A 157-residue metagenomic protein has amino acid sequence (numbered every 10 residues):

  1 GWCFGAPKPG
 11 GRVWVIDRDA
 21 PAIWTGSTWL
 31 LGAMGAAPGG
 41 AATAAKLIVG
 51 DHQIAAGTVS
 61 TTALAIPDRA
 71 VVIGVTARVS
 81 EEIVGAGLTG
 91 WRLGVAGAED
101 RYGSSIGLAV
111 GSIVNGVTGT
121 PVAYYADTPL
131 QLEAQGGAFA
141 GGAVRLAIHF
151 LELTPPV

Functional and structural regions predicted by a protein language model:
G1-W24: Short hydrophobic/aromatic-rich beta-strand motifs
W2-P7, A63, P67-R69, P121-V122: Short, surface-exposed secondary-structure edge patches
R18-A20, S27-T28, V79-G85, A98 (+1 more regions): Acidic glycine-/aspartate-rich tracts in secreted/extracellular proteins
D19-T58, P155-V157: Glycine-rich, low-complexity segments
A41-A42, G137-V157: C-terminal interaction-tip segments
T58-V95, R145-L151: Beta-rich globular "head" domains
E82-A123: Terminal beta-strand-rich extracellular "head" domains that mediate receptor/glycan or other ligand binding
P121-A138: Noncatalytic modules at the cell exterior or secretory-pathway interfaces, chiefly beta-strand-rich lectin/adhesion
